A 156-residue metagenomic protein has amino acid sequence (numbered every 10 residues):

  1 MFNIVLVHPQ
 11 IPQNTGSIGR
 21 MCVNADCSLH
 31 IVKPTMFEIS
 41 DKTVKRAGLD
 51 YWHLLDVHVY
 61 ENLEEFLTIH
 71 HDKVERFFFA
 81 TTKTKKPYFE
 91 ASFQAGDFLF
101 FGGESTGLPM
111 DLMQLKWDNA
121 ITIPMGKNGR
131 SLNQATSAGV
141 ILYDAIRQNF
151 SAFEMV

Functional and structural regions predicted by a protein language model:
M1-V156: Post-transcriptional modification and biogenesis factors for structured RNAs of the translation apparatus
